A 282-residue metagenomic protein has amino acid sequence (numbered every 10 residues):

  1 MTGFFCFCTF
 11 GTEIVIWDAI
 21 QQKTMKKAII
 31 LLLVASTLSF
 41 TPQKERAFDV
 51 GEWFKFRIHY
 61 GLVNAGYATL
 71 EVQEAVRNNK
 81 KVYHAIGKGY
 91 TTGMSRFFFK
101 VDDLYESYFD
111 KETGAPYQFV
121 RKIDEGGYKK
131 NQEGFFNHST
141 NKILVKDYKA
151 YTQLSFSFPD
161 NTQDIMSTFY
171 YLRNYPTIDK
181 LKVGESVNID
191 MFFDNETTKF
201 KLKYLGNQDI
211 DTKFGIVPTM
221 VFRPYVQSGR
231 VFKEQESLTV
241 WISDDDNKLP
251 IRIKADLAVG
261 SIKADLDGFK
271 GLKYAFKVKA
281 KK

Functional and structural regions predicted by a protein language model:
C6-C8: Cysteine-centered motifs
Q22-A28: Positively charged n-region of N-terminal signal peptides that target proteins for export
A28-S36: Sec-dependent N-terminal signal peptides
T37-T41: C-terminal segment of classical bacterial N-terminal signal peptides
P42-H138, T177-K282: Acidic, serine/threonine-rich low-complexity disordered tracts
Q132-Y175: Hydrophobic, well-structured mid-protein blocks that either form specific transmembrane helices
